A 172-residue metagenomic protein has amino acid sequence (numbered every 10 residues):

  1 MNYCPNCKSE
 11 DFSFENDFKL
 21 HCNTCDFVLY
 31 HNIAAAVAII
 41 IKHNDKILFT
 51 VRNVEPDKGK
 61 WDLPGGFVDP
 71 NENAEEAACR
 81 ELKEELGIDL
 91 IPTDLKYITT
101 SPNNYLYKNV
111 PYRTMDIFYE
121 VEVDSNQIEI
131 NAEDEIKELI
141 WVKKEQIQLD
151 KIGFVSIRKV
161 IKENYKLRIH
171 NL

Functional and structural regions predicted by a protein language model:
M1-A38: Acidic, metal-coordinating catalytic segment for phosphate/diphosphate chemistry, firing primarily on the Nudix
D11-F14, D89-T99: A short coil-to-beta-strand element that immediately follows conserved catalytic motifs
H31-I33, K60, N109-M115, N131-I136: A generic structural micro-feature
I41-K42, F49, V121, W141: Conserved hydrophobic "DFG−1" position in protein kinase catalytic cores
K42-E84: Conserved Nudix-box catalytic region and its N-terminal flanking loop in Nudix hydrolases and closely related
T99-I128: Active-site-adjacent beta-strand/loop module that shapes the phosphate/pyrophosphate-binding cleft
I130-V160: NUDIX/MutT-family hydrolases
K166-L172: Short, basic, low-complexity termini and linkers enriched in Ser/Thr/Gly/Pro that act as targeting/leader peptides
